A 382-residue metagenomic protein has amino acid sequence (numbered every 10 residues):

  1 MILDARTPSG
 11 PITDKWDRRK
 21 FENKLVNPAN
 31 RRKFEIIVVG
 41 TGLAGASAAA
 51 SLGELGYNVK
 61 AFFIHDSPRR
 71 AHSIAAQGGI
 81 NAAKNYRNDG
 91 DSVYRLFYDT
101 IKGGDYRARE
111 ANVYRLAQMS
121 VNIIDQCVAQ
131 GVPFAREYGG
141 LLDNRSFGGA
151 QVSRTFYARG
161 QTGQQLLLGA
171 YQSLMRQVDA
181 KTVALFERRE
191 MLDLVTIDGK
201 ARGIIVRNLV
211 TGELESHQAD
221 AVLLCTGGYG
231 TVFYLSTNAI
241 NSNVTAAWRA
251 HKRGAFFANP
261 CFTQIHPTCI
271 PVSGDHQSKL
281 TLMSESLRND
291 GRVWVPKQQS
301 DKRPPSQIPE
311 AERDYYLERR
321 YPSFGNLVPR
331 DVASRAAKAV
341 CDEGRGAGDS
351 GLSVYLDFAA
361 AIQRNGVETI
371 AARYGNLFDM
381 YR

Functional and structural regions predicted by a protein language model:
M1-I36, E54: Extreme N-terminal leader/targeting segments of oxidoreductases
R31-F34, V210-A221: Core beta-strand elements of the Rossmann-like FAD/NAD(P) dinucleotide-binding domain in flavoenzyme oxidoreductases
F34-A61: N-terminal Rossmann-like FAD-binding beta1-loop-alpha1 element of flavoenzymes
V38, G42-L43, Q161, Y229-G230: Residue-level detector of alpha-helix initiation sites
G53-I80: Glycine-rich FAD pyrophosphate-binding loop
N81-L116: Glycine-rich active-site loop/strand segments that organize a redox cofactor
V128-E213, C225, C269-L280, S350 (+1 more regions): Conserved redox-cofactor binding core of oxidoreductases
R249, F256-Y381: An anion/pyrophosphate-binding glycine-rich loop and adjacent beta-alpha core in soluble alpha-beta enzymes
